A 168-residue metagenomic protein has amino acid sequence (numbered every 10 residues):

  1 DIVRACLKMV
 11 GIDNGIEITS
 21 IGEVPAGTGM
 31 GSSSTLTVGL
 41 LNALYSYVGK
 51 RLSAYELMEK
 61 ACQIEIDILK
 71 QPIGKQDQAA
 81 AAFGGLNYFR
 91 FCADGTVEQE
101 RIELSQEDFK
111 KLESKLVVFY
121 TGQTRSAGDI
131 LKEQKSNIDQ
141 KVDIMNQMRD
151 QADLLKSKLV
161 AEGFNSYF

Functional and structural regions predicted by a protein language model:
D1-I12, L44, V48, S53-P72 (+1 more regions): C-terminal nucleotide
L7, D13-G22: Flexible, acidic active-site loops/lids enriched in D/E/S/T/G that coordinate Mg2+ and/or position polar
T19, T28, T35-T37, T96 (+1 more regions): Residue-identity detector for threonine
G22-G31, E65-I73: A short glycine/serine-rich beta->alpha loop
M30-K50: DPxDG-like acidic metal-binding loop motif
